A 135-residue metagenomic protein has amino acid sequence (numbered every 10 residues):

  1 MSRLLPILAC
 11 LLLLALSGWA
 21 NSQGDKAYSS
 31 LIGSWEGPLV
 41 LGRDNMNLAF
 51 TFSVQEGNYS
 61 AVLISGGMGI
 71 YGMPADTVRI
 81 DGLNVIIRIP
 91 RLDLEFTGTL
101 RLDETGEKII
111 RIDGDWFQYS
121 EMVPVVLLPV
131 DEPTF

Functional and structural regions predicted by a protein language model:
M1-R3, I7, K108, F135: N-terminal targeting/docking segments
R3, A15-Y28: Bacterial Sec-dependent signal peptides at the C-terminal "C-region" and cleavage site
I7-A15: Bacterial N-terminal signal peptides
G24-D113, E121: Central antiparallel beta-sheet cores of small beta-barrel/beta-sandwich binding domains
M122-F135: Pro/Ala/Gly-rich low-complexity, hydrophilic intrinsically disordered segments
